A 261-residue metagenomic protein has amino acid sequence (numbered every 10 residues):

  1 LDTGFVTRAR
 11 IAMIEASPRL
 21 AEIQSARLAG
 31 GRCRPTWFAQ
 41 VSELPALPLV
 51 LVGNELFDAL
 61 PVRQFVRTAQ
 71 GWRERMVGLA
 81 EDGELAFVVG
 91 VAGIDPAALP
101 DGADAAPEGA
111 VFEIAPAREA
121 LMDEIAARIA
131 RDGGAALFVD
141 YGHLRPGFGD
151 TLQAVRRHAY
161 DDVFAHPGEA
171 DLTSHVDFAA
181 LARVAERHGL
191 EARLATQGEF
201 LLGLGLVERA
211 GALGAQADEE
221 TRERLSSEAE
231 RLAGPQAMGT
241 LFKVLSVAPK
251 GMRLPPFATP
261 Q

Functional and structural regions predicted by a protein language model:
L1-L47, P249: SAM cofactor-binding core of SAM-dependent methyltransferases, primarily the Rossmann-like beta-alpha-beta module
V6, G30-R32, F57, R131 (+1 more regions): Short, well-ordered coil/turn elements that cap or connect secondary structure elements
V6-R8, P45-L47, V52, P61 (+2 more regions): Short, well-ordered loop/turn elements at secondary-structure boundaries
I14, L51-N54, V139: Active-site flanking residues adjacent to catalytic metal/cofactor-binding acidic residues
P18, F57, H143: Short, glycine/acidic-enriched loop or turn micro-motifs at the edges of active sites
S42-A59, I114-A127: Conserved adenosine/adenylate-binding substructure
V50-L99, G149-D162: A mobile, often basic/glycine-rich helix-loop segment that functions as the active-site lid/recognition loop
D95-Q261: Long, Lys/Arg- and hydrophobic-enriched amphipathic alpha-helices
